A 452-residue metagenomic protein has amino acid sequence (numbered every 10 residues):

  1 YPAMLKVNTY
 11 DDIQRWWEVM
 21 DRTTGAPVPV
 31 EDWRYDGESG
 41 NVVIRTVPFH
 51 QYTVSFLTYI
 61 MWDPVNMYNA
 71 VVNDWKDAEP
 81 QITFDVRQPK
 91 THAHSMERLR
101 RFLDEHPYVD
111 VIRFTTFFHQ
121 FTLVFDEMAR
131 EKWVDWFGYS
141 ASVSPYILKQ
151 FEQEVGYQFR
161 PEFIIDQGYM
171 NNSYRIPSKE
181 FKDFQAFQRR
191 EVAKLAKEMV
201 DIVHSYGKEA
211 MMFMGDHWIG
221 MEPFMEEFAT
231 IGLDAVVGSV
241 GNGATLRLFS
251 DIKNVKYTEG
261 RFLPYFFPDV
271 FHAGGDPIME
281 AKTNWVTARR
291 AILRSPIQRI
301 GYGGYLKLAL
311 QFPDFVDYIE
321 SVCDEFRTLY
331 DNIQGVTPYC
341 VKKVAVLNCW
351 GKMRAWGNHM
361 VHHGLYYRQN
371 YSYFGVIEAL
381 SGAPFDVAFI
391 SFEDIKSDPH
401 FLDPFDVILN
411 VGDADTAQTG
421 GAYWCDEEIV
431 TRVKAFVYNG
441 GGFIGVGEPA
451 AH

Functional and structural regions predicted by a protein language model:
Y1-T230, L248, Q334: Polysaccharide-binding and catalytic clefts of secreted carbohydrate-active enzymes
P89-K90, M212-D216, V236, F385-A388 (+1 more regions): Short, flexible loop segments at the rims of nucleotide/cofactor-binding pockets, characterized by
S95-R98, E105-F117, Q298-G303, D406-G412 (+2 more regions): Short acidic catalytic loops
L99-R100, R113-F117, F121-V124, Y174-R175 (+2 more regions): Hydrophobic targeting/anchoring helices
E105-H106, K253, T337-C340, F401-D403 (+1 more regions): Extracellular/periplasmic catalytic domains that process cell-envelope and extracellular macromolecules
Y108, Y206, V255, R294 (+3 more regions): Structured helix-beta-strand junction loops
Q185, L233, P268-G274, N410-G420: Short, basic, glycine/proline-bearing loop/turn elements
L365-H452: Helical hinge/lid and interdomain linker segments adjacent to catalytic or ligand-binding clefts that mediate domain
